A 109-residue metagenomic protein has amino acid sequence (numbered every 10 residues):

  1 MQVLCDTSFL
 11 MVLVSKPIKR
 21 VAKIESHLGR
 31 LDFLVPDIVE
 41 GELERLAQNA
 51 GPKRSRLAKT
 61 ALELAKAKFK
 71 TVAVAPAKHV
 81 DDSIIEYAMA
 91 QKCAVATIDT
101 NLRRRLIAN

Functional and structural regions predicted by a protein language model:
M1-K68: Domain-level signal for Mg2+-assisted phosphodiester chemistry and nucleotide/NA-binding surfaces in nucleic-acid
V39-N109: Nuclease catalytic cores that cleave nucleic-acid phosphodiester bonds, predominantly acidic two-metal-ion
